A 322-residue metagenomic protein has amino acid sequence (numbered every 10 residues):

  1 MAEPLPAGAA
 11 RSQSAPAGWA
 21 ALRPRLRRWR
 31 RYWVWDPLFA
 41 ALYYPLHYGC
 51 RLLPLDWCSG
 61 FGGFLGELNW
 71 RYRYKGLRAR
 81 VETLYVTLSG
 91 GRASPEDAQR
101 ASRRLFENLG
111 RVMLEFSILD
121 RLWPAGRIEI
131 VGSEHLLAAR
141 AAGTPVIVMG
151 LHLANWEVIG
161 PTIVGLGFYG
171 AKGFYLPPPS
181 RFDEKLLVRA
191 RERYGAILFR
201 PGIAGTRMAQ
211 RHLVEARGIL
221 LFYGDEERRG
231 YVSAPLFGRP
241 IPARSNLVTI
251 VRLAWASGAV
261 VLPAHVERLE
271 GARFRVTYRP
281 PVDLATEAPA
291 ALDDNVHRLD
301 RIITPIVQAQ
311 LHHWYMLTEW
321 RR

Functional and structural regions predicted by a protein language model:
A2-I147, K185-R189, R193-A196: Membrane-anchoring hydrophobic helices of lipid-metabolizing enzymes
A2-P6, R11, S94-P95, R103 (+2 more regions): Non-catalytic C-terminal accessory region of glycerolipid acyltransferases and related lyso-lipid remodeling enzymes
P45, R80, E134, V158 (+4 more regions): Short Gly/charged-rich anion-binding patches and loops
L77-R80, P179-R181, A243-L247: Active-site metal-coordination segments of metallo-dependent hydrolases
G126-I130, L153, S180, G202-I203 (+2 more regions): A conditional alpha-helix N-cap/helix-loop micro-motif detector
E129, F199, R279: General small-molecule cofactor/ligand-binding pocket signal
A142-G202, G230-A234, R239: Catalytic core of membrane glycerolipid acyltransferases/transacylases, capturing the structured, soluble-facing
